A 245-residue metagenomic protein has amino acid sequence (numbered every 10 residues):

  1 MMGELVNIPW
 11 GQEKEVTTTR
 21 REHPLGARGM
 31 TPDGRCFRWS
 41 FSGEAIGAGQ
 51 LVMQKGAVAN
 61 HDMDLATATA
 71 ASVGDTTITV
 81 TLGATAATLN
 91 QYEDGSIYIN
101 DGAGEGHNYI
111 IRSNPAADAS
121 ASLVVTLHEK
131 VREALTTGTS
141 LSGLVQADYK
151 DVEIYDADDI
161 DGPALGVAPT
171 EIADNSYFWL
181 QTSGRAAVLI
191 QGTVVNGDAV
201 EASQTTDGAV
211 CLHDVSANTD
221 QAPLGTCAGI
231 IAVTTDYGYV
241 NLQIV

Functional and structural regions predicted by a protein language model:
M1-L89, D101-V245: Extracellular receptor-binding modules and their adjoining Ser/Thr/Gly/Asp/Asn-rich linkers
D94-D101: Short conserved beta-strand and strand-loop elements enriched in small hydrophobics with frequent Asp/Gly
